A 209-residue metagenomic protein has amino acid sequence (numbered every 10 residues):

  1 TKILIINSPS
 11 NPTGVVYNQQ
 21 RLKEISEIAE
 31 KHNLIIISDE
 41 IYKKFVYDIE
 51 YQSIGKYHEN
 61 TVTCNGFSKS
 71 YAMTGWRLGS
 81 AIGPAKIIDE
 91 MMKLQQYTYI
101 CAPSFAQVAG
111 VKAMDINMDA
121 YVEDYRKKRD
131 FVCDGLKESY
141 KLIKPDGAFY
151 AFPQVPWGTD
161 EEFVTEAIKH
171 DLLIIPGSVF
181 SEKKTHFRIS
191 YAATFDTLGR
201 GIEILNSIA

Functional and structural regions predicted by a protein language model:
T1-A209: PLP-dependent class I/II
